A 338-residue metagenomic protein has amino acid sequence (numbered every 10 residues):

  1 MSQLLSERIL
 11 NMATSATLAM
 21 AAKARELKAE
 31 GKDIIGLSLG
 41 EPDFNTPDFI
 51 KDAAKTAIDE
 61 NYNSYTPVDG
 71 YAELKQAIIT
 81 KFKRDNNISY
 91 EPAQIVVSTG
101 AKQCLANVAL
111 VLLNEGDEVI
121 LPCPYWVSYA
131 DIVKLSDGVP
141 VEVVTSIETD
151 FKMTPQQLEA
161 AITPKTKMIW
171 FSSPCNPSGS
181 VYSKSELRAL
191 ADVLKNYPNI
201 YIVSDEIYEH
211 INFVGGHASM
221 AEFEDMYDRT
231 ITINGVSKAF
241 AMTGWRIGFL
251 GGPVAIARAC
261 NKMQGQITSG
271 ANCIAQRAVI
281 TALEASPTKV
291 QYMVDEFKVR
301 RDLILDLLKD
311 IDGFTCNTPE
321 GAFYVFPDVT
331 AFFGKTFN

Functional and structural regions predicted by a protein language model:
S2-L5, I9, A13-S15, M20-K23 (+4 more regions): PLP-dependent class I/II
S38-E41, T56-L74: A glycine-/small-polar-enriched, mobile loop at the entrance of the PLP active site in fold-type I
T46-Y65, I79, R84: Glycine-rich phosphate-binding segment of PLP-dependent enzymes
Y65-S98: Conserved N-terminal alpha-helix of the aminotransferase class I/II PLP-enzyme fold
